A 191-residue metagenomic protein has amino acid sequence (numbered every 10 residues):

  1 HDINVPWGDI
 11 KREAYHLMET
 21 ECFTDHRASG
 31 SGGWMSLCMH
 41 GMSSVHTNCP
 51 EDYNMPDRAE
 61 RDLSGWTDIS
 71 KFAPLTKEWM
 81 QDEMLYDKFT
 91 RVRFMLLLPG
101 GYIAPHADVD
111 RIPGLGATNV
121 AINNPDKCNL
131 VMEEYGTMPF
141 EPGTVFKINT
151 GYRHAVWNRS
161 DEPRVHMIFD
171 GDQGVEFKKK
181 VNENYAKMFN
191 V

Functional and structural regions predicted by a protein language model:
H1-D82: Non-heme Fe(II)/2-oxoglutarate
W79-G101: A short glycine-rich, His/Asp/Glu-containing loop-to-beta-strand
K88-F89, I103-A117: A short beta-loop-beta micro-motif enriched in histidine and acidic residues
L96-L98, R111-K127: Short, conserved beta-strand element in jelly-roll/cupin
P99-G101, G143, G151: Tight coil/turn sites that cap or link beta-strands
A104-H106, N129-L130, I148-N149, R153-S160 (+1 more regions): Short beta-strand His + acidic residue motifs that chelate non-heme Fe in jelly-roll/DSBH and cupin folds
G116-I122, V145-K147, D161-K179: A short hydrophobic beta-strand segment most commonly corresponding to one strand of the jelly-roll/cupin
A121-P142: A short beta-strand-loop-beta hairpin characteristic of the jelly-roll/cupin
